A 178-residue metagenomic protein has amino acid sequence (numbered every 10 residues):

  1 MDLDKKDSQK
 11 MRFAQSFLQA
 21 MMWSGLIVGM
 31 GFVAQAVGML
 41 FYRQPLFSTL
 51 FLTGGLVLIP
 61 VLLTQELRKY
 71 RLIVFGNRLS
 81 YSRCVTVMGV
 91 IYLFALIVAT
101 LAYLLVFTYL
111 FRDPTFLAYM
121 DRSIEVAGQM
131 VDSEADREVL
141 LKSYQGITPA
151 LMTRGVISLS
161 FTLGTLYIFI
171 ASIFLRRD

Functional and structural regions predicted by a protein language model:
M1-Y70: Transmembrane alpha-helical insertion/packing segments
Q15-W23, I27, R83-V98: Alpha-helical transmembrane segments of multi-pass membrane proteins
I27-Q35, L58-I59, A95-Y103, L163 (+2 more regions): Alpha-helical transmembrane segments of multipass membrane proteins
A34-M39, R43, L67-L72, A99-F107 (+1 more regions): Membrane-water interface at transmembrane helix exits
Q65-R83: Membrane-helix interface/capping segments
T100-M130: Functional transmembrane-helix hotspots
I124-P149: Short membrane-interface loop/juxtamembrane segments of multi-pass integral membrane proteins
T148-D178: Transmembrane alpha-helical segments in integral membrane proteins
